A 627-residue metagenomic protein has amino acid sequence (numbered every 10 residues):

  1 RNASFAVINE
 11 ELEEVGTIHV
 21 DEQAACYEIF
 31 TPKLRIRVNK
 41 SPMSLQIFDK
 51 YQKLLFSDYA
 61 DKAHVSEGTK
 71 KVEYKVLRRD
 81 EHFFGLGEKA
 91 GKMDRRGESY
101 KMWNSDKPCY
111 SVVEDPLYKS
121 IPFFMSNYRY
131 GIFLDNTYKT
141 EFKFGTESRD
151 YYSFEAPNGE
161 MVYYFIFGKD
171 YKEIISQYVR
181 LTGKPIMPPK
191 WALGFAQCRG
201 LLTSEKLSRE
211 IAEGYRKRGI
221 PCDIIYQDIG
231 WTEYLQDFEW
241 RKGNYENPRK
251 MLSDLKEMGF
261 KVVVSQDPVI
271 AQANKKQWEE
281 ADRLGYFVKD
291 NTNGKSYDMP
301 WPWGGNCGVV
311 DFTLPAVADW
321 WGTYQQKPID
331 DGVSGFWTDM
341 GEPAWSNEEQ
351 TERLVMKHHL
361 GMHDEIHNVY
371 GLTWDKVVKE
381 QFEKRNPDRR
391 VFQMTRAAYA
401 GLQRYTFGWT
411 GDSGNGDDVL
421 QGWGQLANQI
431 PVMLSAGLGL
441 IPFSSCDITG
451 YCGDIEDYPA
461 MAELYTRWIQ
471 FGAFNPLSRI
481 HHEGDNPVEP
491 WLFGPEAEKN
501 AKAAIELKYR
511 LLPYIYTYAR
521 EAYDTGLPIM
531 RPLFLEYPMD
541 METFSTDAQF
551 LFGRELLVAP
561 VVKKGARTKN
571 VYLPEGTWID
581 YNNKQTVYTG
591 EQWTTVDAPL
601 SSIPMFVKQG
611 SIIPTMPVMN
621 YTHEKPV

Functional and structural regions predicted by a protein language model:
R1-W191, C198-G200, S204-E213, I224 (+8 more regions): N-terminal accessory segment at the very beginning of proteins
S4-N9, S57, P221-A501, E536-P538: Aromatic- and carboxylate-enriched substrate-binding clefts and catalytic-loop regions of carbohydrate-active enzymes
G16-T17, C109-V112, K119-I121, T182-K184 (+14 more regions): Generic recognition of flexible, low-complexity loop/linker segments
E28, R35, S44, P122 (+22 more regions): Beta-sheet entry/capping signal
F56-S57, K101-E114, Y118-S120, M125 (+4 more regions): Internal mixed beta-strand/loop scaffold within catalytic domains of large alpha/beta enzymes
P116-L117, M125, F154-A156, Y171 (+24 more regions): Active-site-proximal structural scaffolding
K379-V391, A397-G411, A436-C446, G453-V627: Catalytic core of carbohydrate-active enzymes
